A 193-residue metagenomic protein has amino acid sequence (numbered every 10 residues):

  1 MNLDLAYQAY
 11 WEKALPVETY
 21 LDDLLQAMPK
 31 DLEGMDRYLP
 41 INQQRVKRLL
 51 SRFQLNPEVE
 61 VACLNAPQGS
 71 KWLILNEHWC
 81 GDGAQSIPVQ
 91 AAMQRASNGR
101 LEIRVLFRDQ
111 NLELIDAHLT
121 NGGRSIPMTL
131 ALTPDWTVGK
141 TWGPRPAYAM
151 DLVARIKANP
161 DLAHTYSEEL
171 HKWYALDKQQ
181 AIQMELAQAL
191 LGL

Functional and structural regions predicted by a protein language model:
M1-S70, R95-A96, I115-S125, V138-L193: Non-globular targeting/processing and membrane-anchoring segments
S51-F53, N65, D82-Q85, F107-Q110: A short linear-motif detector with a strong N-terminal bias
C63-A92: Local sequence-structure signature of Cys/Sec-based thiol-disulfide redox active-site neighborhoods
W72-E77, Q90, G99-L114, L132: Thiol-based oxidoreductase modules, predominantly thioredoxin-like and allied folds used for disulfide exchange
S86-Q94, L101-L106, A117-T120, P144: "Short basic amphipathic alpha-helical interaction patches in structured regions
